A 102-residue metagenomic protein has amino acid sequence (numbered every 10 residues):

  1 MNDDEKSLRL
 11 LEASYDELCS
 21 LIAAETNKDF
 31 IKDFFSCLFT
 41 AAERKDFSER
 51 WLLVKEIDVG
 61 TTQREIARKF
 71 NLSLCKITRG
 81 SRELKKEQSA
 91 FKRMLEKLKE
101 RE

Functional and structural regions predicted by a protein language model:
M1-E25: General nucleic-acid-binding
S14-L18, F34, K76: A general alpha-helix detector
L21-D29, A41, G60: Residues at alpha-helix boundaries and the short loops/turns that link adjacent helices
D29-E49: Short, Lys/Arg-enriched anionic-surface-contact patches
F47-T61: Short, amphipathic alpha-helical "recognition" segments used to contact nucleic acids or chromatin
E65-F70: Short alpha-helical "recognition helix" segments of helix-turn-helix
L74-K97: C-terminal structural segments of small proteins and small subunits
E102: C-terminal binding/interaction regions
